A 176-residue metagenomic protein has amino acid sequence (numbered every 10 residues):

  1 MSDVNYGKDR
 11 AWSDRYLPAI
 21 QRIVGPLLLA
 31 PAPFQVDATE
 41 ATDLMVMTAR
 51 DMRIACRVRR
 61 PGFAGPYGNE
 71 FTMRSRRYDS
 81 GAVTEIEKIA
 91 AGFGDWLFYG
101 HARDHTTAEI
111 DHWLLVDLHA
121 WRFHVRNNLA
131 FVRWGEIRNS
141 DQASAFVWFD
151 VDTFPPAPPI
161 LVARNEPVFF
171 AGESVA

Functional and structural regions predicted by a protein language model:
M1-A38: Acidic-basic catalytic patches of nuclease active cores, encompassing PD-(D/E)XK and other metal-cofactor nuclease
D3, G7, V58-A108: Catalytic cores of nucleic-acid endonucleases
V4, A102-A176: Non-catalytic C-terminal interaction segments of nucleic acid-processing enzymes
P31-Q35, A41-D43, T84-E87: Catalytic micro-motifs at enzyme active sites that drive phosphoryl/nucleotidyl and oxygen chemistry
T39-A41, A49-R53, A91-D95: Short connector loops at helix/strand junctions that flank enzyme active sites, especially segments positioning acidic
L44-A64: Conserved catalytic cores of phosphodiester-cleaving nucleases, focusing on short active-site segments
